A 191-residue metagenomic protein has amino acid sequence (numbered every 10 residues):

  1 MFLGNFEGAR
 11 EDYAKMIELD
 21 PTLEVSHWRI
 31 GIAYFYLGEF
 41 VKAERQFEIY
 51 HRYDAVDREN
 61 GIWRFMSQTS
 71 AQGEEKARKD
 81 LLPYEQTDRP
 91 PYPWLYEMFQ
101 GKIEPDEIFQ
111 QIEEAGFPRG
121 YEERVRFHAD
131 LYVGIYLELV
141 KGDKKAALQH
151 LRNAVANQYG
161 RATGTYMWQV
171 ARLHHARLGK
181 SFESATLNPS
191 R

Functional and structural regions predicted by a protein language model:
F2, Y36-L37, S70, L139-V140 (+1 more regions): Register position in tetratricopeptide repeats
K15-M16, I49-Y50, Y84, R119 (+1 more regions): Canonical positions in the second alpha-helix
L19, Y53-D54, T87, E122 (+1 more regions): Structural marker of alpha-solenoid helical repeat scaffolds
